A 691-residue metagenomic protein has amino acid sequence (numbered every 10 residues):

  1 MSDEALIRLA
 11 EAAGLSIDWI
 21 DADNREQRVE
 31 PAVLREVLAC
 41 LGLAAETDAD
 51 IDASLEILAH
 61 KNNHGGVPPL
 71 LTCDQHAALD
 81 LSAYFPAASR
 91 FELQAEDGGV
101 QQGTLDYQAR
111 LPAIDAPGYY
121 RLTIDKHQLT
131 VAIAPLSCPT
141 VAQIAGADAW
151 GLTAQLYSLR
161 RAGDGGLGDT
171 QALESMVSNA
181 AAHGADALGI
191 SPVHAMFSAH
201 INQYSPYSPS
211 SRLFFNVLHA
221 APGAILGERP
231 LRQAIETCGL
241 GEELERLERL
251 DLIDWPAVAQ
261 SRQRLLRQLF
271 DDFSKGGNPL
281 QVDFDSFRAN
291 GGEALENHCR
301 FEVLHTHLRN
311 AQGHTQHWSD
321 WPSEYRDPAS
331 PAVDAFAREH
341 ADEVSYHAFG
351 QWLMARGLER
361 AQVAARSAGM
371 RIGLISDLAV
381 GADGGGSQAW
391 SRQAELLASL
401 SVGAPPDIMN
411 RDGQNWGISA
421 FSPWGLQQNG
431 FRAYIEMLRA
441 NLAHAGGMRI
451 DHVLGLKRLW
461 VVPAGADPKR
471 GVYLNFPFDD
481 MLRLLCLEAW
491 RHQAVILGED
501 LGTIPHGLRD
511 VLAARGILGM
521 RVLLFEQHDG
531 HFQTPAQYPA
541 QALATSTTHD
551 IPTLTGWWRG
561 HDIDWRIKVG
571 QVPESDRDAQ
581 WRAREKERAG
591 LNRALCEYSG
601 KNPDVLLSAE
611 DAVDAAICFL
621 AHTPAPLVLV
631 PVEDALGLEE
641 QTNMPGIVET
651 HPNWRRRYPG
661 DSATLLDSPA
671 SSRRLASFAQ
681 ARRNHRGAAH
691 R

Functional and structural regions predicted by a protein language model:
G42-H76, D80, P86, Q94-L105 (+2 more regions): Acidic/aromatic-lined carbohydrate-recognition and catalytic surfaces of CAZymes acting on diverse glycans
D148-W150, G184-D186, A368-I372, H444-G446 (+3 more regions): Short, well-ordered coil/turn segments that N-cap beta-strands
W150-A154, L188-I190, I372-S376, M448 (+4 more regions): Hydrophobic faces of well-ordered beta-strands that scaffold small-molecule active sites in alpha/beta enzyme cores
S158, H194, L378-G384, L454-L456 (+4 more regions): Active-site-proximal loop/turn and secondary-structure-junction residues that shape catalytic pockets, frequently
V217-L218, G384-R432: Active-site-adjacent "subsite" loops/lids of carbohydrate-active enzymes
D271, L280-D283, D500-E639: Conserved alpha/beta catalytic core and glycan-binding cleft of carbohydrate-active enzymes
Q362-V363, G381, G385-I408, V462-K568: Active-site-proximal helices and loops of the catalytic beta/alpha 8
L636-S668, S672: Low-complexity, glycine/alanine/valine/leucine- and proline-rich hydrophobic stretches
